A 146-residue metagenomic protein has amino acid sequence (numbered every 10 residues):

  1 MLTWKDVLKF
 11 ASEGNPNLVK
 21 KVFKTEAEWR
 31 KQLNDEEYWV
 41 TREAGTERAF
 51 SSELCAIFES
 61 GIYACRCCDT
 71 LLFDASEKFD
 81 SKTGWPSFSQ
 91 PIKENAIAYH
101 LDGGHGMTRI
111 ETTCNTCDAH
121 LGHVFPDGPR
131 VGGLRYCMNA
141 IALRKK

Functional and structural regions predicted by a protein language model:
M1-V7: N-terminal targeting leaders of exported, membrane, and organelle-targeted proteins
L8-F10, N15-K146: A short Gly-Trp-Pro
